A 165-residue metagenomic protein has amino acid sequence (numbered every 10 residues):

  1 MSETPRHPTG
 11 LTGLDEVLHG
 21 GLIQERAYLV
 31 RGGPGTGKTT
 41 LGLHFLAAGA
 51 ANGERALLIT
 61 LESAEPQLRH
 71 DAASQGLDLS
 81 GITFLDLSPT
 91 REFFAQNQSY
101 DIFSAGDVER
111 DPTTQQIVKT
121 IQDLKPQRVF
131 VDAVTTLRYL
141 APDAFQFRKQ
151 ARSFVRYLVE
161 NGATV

Functional and structural regions predicted by a protein language model:
M1-T4: Charged, amphipathic alpha-helical linker segments immediately N-terminal to NTP-binding catalytic cores
G10-G21: Pre-Walker A adenine-sensing motif
L22, A50, V159: Conserved ATPase "switch" residues in P-loop NTPase domains
A27-R31: Short hydrophobic/aromatic beta-strand immediately N-terminal to the Walker A/P-loop
G33-Q96: Conserved P-loop
G53-E54, K125, G162: Glycine-centered short loops/turns at secondary-structure junctions
F94-V159: Phosphate-binding/switch loop-helix module in NTP-utilizing enzymes
V159, T164-V165: Acidic, low-complexity cytosolic segments
